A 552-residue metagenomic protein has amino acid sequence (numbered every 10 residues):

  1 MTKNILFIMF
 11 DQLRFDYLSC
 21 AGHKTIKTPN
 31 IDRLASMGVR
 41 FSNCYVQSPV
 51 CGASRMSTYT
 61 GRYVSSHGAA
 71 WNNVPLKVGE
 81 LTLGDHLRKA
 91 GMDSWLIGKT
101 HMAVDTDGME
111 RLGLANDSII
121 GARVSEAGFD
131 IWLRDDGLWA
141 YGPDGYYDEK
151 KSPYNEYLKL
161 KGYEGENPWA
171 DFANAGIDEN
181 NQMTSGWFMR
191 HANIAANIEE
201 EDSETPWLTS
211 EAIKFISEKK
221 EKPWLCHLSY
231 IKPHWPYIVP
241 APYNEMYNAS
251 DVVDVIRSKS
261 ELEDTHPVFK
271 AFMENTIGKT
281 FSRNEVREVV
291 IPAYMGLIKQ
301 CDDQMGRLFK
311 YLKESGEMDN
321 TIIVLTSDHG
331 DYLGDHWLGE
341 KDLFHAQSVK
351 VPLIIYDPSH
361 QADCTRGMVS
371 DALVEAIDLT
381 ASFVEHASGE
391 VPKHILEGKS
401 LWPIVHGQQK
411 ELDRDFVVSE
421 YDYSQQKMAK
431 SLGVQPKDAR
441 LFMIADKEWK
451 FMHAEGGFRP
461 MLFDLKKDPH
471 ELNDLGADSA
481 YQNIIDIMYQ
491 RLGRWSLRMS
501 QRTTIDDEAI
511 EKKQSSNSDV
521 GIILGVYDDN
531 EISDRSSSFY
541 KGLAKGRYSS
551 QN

Functional and structural regions predicted by a protein language model:
M1-M452, P460, P469-Q490, I522-N552: Formylglycine-dependent sulfatase
D464: Short, acidic/hydrophobic/Gly-rich beta-strand patch recurrent on exposed beta strands that often constitutes part
S479-I522: A contiguous, mid-protein "functional segment" used to position or interact with cofactors/ions or partner subunits
